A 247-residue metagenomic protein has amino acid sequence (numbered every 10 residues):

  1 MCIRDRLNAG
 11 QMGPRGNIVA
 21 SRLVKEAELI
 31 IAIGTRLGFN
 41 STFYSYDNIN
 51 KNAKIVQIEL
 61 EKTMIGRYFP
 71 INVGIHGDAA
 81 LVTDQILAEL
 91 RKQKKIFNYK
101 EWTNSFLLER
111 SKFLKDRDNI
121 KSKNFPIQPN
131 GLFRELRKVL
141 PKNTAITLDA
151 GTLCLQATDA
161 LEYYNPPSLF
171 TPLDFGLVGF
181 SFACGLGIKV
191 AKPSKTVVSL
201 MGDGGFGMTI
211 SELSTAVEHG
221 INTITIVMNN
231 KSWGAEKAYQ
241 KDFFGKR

Functional and structural regions predicted by a protein language model:
R4-S105: Glycine-rich, acidic loop regions that bind phosphate or pyrophosphate groups
L7-A9, R15, R22-E26, I65-Y68 (+4 more regions): Thiamine diphosphate
A27-I30, I58-E61, I86-I96, E109-D116 (+7 more regions): Change "in soluble alpha/beta enzymes" to "in soluble alpha/beta proteins
A32-G34, E59, T147-D149, L200-M201 (+1 more regions): Short beta-strand segments
L37, F125-N130, G205-M208: Active-site glycine- and acidic-residue-rich loops that bind and position anionic ligands or nucleotide-like cofactors
T42-Y46, E135, E212-T215: A short acidic, amphipathic alpha-helical/loop segment
L107-A183, I188: Active-site diphosphate/adenylate-binding microenvironment
